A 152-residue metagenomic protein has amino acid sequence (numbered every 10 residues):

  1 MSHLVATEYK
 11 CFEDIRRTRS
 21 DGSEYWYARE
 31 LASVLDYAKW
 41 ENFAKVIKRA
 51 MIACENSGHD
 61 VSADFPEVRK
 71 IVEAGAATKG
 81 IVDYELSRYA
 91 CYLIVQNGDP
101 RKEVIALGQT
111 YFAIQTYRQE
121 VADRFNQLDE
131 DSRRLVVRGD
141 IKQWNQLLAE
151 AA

Functional and structural regions predicted by a protein language model:
M1-K45, A63-A152: Positively charged, aromatic-accented nucleic-acid-binding surfaces
A50-S62: Short, basic alpha-helical nucleic acid-contact segments in DNA-binding proteins and DNA transaction factors
